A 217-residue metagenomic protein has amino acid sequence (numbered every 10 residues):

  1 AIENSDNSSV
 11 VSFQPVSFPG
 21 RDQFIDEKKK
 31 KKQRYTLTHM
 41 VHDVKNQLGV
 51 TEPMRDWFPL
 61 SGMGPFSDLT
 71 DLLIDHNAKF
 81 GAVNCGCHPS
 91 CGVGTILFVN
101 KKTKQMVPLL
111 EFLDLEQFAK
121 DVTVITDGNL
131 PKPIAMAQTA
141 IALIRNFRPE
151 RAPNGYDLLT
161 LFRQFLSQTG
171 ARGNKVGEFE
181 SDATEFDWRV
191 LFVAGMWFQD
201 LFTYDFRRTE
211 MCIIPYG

Functional and structural regions predicted by a protein language model:
A1-S67, H88-G92: Conserved C-terminal portion of the radical SAM core fold that forms the substrate/S-adenosylmethionine-binding
M63-A78: Charged, glycine/proline-rich intrinsically disordered loops and linkers
D75-G217: Radical SAM enzyme core and accessory elements
